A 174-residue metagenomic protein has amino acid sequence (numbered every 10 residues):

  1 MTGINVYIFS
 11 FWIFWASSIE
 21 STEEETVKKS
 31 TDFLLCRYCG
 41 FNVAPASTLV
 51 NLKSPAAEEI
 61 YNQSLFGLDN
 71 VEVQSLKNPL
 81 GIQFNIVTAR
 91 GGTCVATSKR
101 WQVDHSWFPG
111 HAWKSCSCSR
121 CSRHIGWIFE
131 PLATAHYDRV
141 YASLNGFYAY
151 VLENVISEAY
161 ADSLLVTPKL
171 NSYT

Functional and structural regions predicted by a protein language model:
M1-I8: Classical eukaryotic N-terminal signal peptides for Sec-dependent ER targeting/secretion, especially the positively
W12-T174: A short Gly-Trp-Pro
